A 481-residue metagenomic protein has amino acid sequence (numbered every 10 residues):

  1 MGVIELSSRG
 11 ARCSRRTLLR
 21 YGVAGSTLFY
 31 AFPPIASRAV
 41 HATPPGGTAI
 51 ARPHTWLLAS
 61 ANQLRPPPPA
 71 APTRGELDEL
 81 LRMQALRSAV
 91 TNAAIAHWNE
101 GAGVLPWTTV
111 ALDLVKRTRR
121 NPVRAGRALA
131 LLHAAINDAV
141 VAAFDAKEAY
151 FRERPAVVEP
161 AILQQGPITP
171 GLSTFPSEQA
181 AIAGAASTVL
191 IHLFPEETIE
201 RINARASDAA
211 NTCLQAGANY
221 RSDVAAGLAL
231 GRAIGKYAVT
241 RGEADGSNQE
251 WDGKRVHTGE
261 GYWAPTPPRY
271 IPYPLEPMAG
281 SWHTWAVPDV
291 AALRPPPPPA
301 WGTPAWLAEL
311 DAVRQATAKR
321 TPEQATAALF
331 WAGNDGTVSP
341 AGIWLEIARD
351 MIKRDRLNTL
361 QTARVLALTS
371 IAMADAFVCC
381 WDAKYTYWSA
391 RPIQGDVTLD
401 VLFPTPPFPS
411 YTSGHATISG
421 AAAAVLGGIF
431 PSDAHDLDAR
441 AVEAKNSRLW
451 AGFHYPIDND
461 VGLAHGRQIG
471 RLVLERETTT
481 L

Functional and structural regions predicted by a protein language model:
M1-C13, T17, A24-Y30: N-terminal secretory signal peptides
S8-R15, L19, S37, A204 (+1 more regions): Short, intrinsically disordered low-complexity segments
T17-Y21, G25, G184, G420: Intrinsically disordered, low-complexity segments enriched in polar/charged small residues
Y30-A36: C-terminal segment of classical bacterial N-terminal signal peptides
V40-L481: Acidic/polar surface patches and capping/hinge elements
